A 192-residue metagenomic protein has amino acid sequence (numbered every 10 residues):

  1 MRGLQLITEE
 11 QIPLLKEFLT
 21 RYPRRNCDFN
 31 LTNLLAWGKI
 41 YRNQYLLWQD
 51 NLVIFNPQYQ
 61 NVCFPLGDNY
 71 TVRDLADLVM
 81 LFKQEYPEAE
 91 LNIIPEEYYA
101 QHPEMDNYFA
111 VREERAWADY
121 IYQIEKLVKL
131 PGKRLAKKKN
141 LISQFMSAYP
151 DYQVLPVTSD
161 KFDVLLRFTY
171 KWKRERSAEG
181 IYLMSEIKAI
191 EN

Functional and structural regions predicted by a protein language model:
M1-R21: Short, extreme N-terminal leader segments that mark the start of a protein/domain
P13, E17-T20, M80, Q84 (+4 more regions): Replace "anionic and nucleotidyl ligands
E17, P23, C27-E97, H102: Conserved donor-binding loop and adjoining core beta-sheet/short helix segment in diverse acyl/aminoacyl transferases
N26-F29, S177-N192: Conserved GNAT-fold acetyl-CoA-binding loop/helix
T71-M80, K138-L141, I187-I190: Well-ordered, non-membrane alpha-helical segments in soluble/globular domains
N107-G180: Acyltransferase donor/substrate-recognition loop-hinge adjacent to the catalytic core
